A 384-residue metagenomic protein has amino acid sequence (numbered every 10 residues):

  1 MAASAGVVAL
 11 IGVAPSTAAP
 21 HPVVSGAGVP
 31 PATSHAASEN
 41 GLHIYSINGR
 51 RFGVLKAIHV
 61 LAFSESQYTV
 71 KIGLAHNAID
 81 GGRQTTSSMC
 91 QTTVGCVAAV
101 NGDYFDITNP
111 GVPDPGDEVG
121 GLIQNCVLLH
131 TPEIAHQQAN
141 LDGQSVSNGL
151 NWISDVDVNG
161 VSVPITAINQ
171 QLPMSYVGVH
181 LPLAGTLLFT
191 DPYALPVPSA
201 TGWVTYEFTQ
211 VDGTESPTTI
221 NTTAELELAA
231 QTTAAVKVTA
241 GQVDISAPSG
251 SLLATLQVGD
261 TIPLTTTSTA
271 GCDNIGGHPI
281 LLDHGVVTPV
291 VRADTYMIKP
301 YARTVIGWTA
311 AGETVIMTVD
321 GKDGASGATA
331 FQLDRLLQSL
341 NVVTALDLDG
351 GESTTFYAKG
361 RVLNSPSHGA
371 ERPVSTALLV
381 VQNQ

Functional and structural regions predicted by a protein language model:
M1-A19: Secretory targeting and sorting signals
A19-Q242: Zymogen propeptides
N48-G49, I107-A139, H278-T344, S353-Q384: Conserved, well-ordered active-site substructure
I72-D80, P248-S249, R292-A293, V319-G324: Second-shell loop/turn segments in exported
Q242-A254: Short alpha-helix capping/helix-loop boundary micro-motifs
L256-P263: Loop/turn positions that initiate beta-strands
T267-P279: Short, Lys/Arg- and Gly-enriched loop/turn segments at beta-strand edges
